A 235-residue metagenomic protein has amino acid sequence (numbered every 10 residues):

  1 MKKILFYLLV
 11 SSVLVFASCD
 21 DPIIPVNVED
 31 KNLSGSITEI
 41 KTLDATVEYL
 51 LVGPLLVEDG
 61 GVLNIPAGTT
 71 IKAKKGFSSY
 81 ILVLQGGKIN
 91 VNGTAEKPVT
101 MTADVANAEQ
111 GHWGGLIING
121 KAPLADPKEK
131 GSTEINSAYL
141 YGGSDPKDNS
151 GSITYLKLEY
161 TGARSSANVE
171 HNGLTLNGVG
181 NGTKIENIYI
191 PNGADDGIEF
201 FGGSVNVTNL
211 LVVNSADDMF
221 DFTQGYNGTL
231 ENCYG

Functional and structural regions predicted by a protein language model:
M1-E29: Bacterial Sec-dependent N-terminal signal peptides
C19-G235: Beta-strand/loop edge motif enriched in small/polar residues
